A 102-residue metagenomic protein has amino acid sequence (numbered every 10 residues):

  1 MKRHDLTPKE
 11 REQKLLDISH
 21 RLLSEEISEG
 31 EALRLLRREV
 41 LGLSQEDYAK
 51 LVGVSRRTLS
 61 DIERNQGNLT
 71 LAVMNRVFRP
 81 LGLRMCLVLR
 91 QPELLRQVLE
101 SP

Functional and structural regions predicted by a protein language model:
M1-E31, P92-P102: N-terminal flexible/basic segments that precede or flank functional cores
E31, G42-S44, L69: Residue-level signal for the short linker/turn that defines the boundary of a DNA-recognition helix
R34-L35, E46: Residues within the helices of the helix-turn-helix
R37-R38, A49, F78: The alpha-helix within a helix-turn-helix
G42-S60: Short alpha-helical DNA-recognition segment
T70-V88: DNA major-groove recognition helix of helix-turn-helix/homeodomain DNA-binding modules
